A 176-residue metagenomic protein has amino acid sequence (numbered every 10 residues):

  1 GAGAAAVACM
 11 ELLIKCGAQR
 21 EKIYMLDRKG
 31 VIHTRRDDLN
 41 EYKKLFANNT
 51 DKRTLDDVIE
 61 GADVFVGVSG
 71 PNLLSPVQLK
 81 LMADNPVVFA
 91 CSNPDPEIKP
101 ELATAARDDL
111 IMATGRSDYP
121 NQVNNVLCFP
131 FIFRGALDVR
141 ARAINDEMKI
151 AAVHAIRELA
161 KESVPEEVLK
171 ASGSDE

Functional and structural regions predicted by a protein language model:
G1-V66: Glycine-rich phosphate/diphosphate-binding loop of Rossmann-like nucleotide-binding domains
A4, A8, D57-E60, L73 (+5 more regions): Generic recognition of stable, solvent-exposed alpha-helical segments in well-folded globular domains
C9, L13-G17, D27-G30, I59-G70 (+4 more regions): Structural signal for hydrophobic packing residues in well-ordered secondary-structure cores of soluble enzyme domains
M10-L13, A18, D37, F46 (+7 more regions): Aromatic-enriched hydrophobic runs in primary sequence
L39-E41, S75, N145, P165: Ser/Thr-centered flexible coil motifs
K44-I111, R116-D118: Rossmann-like adenosine-cofactor binding region
A90-E176: Adenosine-phosphate binding glycine-rich loop
